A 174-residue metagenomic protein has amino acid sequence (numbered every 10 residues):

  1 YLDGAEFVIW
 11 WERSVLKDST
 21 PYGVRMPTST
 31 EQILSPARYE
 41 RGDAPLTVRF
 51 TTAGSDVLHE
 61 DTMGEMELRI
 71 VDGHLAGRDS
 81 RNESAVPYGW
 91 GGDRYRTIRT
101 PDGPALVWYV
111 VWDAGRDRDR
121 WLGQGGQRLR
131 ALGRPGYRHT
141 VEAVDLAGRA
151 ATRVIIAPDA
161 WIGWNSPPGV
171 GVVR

Functional and structural regions predicted by a protein language model:
Y1-E12, V71, A76, T152-V154: Generic low-polarity alpha-helical segments
Y1-M66, G103, D117-R118: Amphipathic alpha-helical substructures
E6, R25, A44, D56 (+7 more regions): Compositionally biased, intrinsically disordered low-complexity regions
V15, L75, D79, G126-L129 (+1 more regions): Generic secondary-structure transition motif, activating predominantly at the C-termini of alpha-helices
P45-L106, W121-L122: Short, compositionally biased low-complexity segments enriched in polar/charged residues
G91-R174: C-terminal soluble interaction/assembly domains
